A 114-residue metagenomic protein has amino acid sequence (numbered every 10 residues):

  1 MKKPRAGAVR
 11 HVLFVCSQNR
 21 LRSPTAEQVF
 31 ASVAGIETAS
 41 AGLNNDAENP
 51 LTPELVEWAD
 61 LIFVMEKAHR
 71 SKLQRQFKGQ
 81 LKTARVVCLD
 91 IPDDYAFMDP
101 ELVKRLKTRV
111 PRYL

Functional and structural regions predicted by a protein language model:
M1-L114: Short polar/charged helix/loop
